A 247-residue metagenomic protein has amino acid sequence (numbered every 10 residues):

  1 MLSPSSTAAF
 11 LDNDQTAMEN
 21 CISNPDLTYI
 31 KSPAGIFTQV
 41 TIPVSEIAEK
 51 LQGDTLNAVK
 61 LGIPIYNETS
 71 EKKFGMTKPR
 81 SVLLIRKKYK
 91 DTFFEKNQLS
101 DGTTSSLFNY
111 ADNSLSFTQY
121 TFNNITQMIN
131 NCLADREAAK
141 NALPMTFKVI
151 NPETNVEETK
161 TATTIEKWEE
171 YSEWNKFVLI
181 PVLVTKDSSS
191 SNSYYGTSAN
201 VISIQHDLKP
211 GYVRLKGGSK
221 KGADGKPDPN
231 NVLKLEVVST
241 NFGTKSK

Functional and structural regions predicted by a protein language model:
M1-K247: Secreted, disulfide-rich extracellular signaling modules
